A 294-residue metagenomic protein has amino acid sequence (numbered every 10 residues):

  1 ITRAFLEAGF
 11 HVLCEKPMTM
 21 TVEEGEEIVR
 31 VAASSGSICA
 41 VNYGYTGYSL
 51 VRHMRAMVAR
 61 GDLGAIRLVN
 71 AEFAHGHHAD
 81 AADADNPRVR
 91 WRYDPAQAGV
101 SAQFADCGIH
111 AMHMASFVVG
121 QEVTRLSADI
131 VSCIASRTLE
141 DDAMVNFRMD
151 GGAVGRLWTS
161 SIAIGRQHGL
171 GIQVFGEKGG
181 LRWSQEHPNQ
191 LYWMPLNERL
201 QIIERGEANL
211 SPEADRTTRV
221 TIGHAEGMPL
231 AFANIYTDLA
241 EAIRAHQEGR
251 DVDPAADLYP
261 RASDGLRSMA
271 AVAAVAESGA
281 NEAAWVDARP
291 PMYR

Functional and structural regions predicted by a protein language model:
I1, I28, M54, A274-V275: Aromatic/hydrophobic pocket-lining residues that form π-stacking "cages" and hydrophobic walls in ligand
I1-T46, G61: Beta-strand-loop-alpha-helix segment that lines the small-molecule cofactor/substrate pocket of alpha/beta enzymes
E15, A96-A102, I222-E226: A short acidic, glycine-rich active-site loop that binds or catalyzes chemistry on phosphate/adenosine moieties
S37, G64-L68, E277-R294: C-terminal capping/lid region of NAD(P)-dependent oxidoreductase domains
A40, Y45-R137, L191, E282: Predominantly a Rossmann-like dinucleotide-binding segment in NAD(P)-dependent oxidoreductases
H110-M114, G120-L126, V131-G180, Q185-N189: Glycine-rich, aromatic-lined ligand/substrate-binding cores of catalytic and carbohydrate-binding domains
M144, M149, K178-Y259, R294: C-terminal glycine/acidic-rich active-site capping loop/insertion
